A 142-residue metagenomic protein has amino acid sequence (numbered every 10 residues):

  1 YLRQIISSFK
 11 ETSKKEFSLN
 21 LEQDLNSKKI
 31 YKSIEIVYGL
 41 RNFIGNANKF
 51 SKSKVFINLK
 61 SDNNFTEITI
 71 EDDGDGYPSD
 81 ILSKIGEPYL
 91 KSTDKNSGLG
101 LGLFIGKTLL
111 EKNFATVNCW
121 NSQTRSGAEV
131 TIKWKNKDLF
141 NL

Functional and structural regions predicted by a protein language model:
Y1-K15, G39-L40: Short beta-to-alpha transition helix within the HATPase_c
N20-L40: Conserved short strand/loop->alpha-helix "switch" segment adjacent to the catalytic nucleotide/phosphoryl-transfer site
S33-V55: Conserved ATP-binding N-box helix of the HATPase_c
S53, A115-T116: Conserved glycine-rich
K54-N64: Short beta-strand/loop element within the Bergerat-fold HATPase_c
D72: Acidic ATP/Mg2+-coordinating residue in the GHKL
Y77-Y89: Short conserved segment of the HATPase_c
I105-F114: Conserved glycine-/histidine-rich ATP-lid loop and adjacent helix of the Bergerat-fold HATPase_c
